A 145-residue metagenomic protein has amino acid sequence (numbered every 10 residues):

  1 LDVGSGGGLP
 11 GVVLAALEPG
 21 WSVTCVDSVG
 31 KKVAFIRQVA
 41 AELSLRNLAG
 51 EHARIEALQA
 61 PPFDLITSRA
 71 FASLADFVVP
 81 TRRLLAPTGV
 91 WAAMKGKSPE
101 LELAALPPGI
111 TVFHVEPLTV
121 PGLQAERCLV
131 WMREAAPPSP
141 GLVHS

Functional and structural regions predicted by a protein language model:
L1-G6: Conserved class I S-adenosyl-L-methionine
G7-G20: Conserved SAM-binding loop of SAM-dependent methyltransferases across substrates and taxa, primarily the Class I
E18-S145: S-adenosylmethionine
